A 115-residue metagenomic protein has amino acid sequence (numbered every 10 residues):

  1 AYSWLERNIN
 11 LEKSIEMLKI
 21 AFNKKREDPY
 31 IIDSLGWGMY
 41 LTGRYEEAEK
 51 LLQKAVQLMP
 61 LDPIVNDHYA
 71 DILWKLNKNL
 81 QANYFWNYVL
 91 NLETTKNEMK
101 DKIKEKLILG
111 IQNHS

Functional and structural regions predicted by a protein language model:
Y2-S3, W37, D71: Residue-level recognition of tetratricopeptide repeat
E6-R7, L41, K75, L109-N113: Register position in tetratricopeptide repeats
S34, H68, K102-K106: Canonical tetratricopeptide repeat
